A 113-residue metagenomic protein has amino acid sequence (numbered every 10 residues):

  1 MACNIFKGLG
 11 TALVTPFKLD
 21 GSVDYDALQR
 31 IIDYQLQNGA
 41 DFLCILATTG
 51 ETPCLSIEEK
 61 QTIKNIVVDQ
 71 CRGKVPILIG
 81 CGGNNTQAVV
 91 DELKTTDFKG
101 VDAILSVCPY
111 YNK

Functional and structural regions predicted by a protein language model:
A2-K113: Active-site beta->alpha loop and helix N-cap motifs at the rims of alpha/beta catalytic domains
